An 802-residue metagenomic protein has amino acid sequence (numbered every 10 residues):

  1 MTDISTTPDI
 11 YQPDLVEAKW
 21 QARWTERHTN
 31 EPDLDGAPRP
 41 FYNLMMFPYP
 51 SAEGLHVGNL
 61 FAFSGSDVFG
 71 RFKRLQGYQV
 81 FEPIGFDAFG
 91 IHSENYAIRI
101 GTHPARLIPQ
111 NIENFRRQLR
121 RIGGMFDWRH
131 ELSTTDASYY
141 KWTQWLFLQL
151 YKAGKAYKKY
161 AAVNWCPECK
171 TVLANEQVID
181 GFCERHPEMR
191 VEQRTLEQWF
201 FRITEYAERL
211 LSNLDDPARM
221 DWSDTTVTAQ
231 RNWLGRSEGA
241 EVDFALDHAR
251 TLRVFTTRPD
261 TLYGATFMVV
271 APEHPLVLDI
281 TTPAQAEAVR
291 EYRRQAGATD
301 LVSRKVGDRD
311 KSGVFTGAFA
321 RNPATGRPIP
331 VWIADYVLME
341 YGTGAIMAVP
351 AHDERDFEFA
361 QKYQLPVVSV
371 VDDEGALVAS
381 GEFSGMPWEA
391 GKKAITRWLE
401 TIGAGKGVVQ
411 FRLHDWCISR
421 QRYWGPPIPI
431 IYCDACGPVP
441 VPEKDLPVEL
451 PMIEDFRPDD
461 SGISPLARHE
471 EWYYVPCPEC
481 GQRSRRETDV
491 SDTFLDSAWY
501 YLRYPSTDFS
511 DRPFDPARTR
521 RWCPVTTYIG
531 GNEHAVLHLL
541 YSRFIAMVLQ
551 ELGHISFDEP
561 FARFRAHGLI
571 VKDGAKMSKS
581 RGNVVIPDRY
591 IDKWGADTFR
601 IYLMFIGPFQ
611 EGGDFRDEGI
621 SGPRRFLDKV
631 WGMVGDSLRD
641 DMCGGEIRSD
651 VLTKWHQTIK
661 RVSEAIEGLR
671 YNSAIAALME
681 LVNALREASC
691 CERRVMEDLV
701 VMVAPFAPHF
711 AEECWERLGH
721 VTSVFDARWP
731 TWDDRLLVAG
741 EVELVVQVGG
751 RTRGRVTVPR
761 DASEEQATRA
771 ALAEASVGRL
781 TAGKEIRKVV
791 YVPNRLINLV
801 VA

Functional and structural regions predicted by a protein language model:
M1-P40, A271, A284-A286, I346 (+8 more regions): Basic, alpha-helical terminal appendages of large translation-related enzymes
T2-L44, R74-P83, R106-R116, Y292-W332 (+1 more regions): Conserved oxyanion/phosphate-binding beta-strand-loop segments in alpha/beta enzyme cores
T2-S5, I10, A18-K19, R23-R27 (+9 more regions): Residue patterns forming the tRNA-binding/recognition surfaces of aminoacyl-tRNA synthetases and related DALR
T7-Y11, S237-E241, D372-R397, I402-V408 (+6 more regions): Long, charged, mostly alpha-helical binding arms that flank functional sites
P32-P104, E131-L146, T256-T257, T261 (+2 more regions): N-terminal catalytic cores of NTP/NDP-binding nucleotidyl/phosphoryl-transfer enzymes
S66, Q79, H274-D373: Catalytic alpha/beta core of large soluble enzyme barrels
K152-N164, G407-C436, F557, R589-S763 (+1 more regions): Helix-rich, typically C-terminal accessory recognition domains appended to large enzymatic cores
T204, R209-R236, A271-V314, K444-P476 (+1 more regions): Amphipathic alpha-helical
